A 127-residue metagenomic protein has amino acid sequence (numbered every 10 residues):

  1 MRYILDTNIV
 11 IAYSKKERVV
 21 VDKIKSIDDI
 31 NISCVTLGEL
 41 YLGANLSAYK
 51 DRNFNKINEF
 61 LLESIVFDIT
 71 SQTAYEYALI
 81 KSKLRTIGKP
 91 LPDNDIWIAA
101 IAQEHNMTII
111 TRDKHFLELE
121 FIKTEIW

Functional and structural regions predicted by a protein language model:
M1, A99, Q103-W127: Acidic, PIN/NYN-like endoribonuclease modules and their adjacent C-terminal/linker elements
M1-I32, L42-N58: Short, well-structured N-terminal submotif of metal-dependent ribonuclease cores
Y3, D29-N31, E63-F67, T108: Short loop->beta-strand "edge-of-pocket" segments that line small-molecule binding or catalytic clefts across diverse
L5-D6, I32-S33, P90-P92, D113: Histidine- and aromatic-rich ligand-binding microenvironments
D6-T7, L40, Y77, A102: Generic structural signal for small/hydrophobic residues in well-ordered secondary structure, especially within
V10, L37-L40, A74, F116: A generic structural signal for short hydrophobic patches within well-formed alpha-helices
K15-K16, I24, T36-L37, A48-K56 (+3 more regions): IMPase-like, lithium-sensitive Mg2+-dependent phosphomonoesterase catalytic core
V66-I110: Active-site neighborhoods of divalent-metal-dependent phosphate/nucleic-acid chemistry enzymes
